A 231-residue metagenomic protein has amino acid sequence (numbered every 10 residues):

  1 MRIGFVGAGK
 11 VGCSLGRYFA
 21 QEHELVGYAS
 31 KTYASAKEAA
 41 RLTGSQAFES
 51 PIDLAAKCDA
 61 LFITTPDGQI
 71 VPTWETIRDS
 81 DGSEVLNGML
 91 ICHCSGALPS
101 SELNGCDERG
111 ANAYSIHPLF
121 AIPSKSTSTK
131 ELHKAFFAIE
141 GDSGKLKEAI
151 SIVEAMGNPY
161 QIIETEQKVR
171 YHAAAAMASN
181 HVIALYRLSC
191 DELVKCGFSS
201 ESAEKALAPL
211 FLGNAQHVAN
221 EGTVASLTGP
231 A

Functional and structural regions predicted by a protein language model:
M1-D53: NAD(P)+-binding Rossmann beta1-loop-alpha1 motif at the extreme N-terminus of oxidoreductases
L25-S30, I91-C94, I139-E140: Short, hydrophobic beta-strand segments that form beta-sheet elements in well-ordered domains
K31-S35, G96-P99, S143-G144: Short, polar loop motifs at secondary-structure junctions
S35-A39, C106-G110, S128-A219: Internal alpha-helical scaffold of NAD(P)-dependent oxidoreductase catalytic cores
T43-T127: Rossmann-like NAD(P)(H) cofactor-binding subdomain of soluble oxidoreductases
G222-A231: C-terminal active-site/capping subdomain that shapes the small-molecule cofactor and substrate pocket of enzyme
